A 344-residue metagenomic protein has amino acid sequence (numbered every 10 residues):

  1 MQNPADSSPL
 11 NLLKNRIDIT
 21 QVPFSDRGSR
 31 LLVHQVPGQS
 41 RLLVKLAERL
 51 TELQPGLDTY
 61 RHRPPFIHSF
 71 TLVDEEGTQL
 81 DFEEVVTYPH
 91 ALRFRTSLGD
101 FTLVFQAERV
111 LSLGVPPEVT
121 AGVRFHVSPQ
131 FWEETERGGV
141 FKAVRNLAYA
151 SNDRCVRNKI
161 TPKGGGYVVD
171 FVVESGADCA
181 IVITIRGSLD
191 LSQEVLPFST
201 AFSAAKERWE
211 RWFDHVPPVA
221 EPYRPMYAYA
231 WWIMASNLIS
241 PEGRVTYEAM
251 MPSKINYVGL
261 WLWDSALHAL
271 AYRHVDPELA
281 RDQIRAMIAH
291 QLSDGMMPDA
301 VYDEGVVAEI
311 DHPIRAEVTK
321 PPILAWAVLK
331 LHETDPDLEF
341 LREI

Functional and structural regions predicted by a protein language model:
M1-P222, I255, W263, V275: Terminal accessory carbohydrate-recognition/targeting modules of carbohydrate-active enzymes
G77-D81, R145-Y149, L196, W232-S236 (+3 more regions): Generic detector of short, locally flexible boundary/turn motifs and exposed helical patches
G187-L189, S240, D303: Short loop/turn segments at secondary-structure transitions that flank enzyme active sites
T200, A204-D214, P225-S236, D282 (+2 more regions): Charged/polar, solvent-exposed surface patches and flexible loops
F213-K254: Conserved oxyanion/phosphate-binding beta-strand-loop segments in alpha/beta enzyme cores
V258-I344: Aromatic-rich carbohydrate-recognition surfaces in CAZymes
